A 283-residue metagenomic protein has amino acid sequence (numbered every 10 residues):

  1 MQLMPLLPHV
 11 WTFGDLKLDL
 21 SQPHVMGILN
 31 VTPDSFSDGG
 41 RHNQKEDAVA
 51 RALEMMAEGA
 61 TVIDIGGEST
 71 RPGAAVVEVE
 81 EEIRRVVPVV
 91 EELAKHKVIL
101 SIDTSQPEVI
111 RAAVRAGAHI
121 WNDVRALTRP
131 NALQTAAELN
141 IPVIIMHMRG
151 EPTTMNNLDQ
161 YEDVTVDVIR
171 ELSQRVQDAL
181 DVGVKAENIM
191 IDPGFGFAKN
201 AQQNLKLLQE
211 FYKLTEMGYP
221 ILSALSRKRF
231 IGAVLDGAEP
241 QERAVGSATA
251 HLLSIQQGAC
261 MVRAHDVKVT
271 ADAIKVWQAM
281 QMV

Functional and structural regions predicted by a protein language model:
Q2-L6, G14, L20, S37-E46 (+7 more regions): Active-site-adjacent loop and "lid" segments of alpha/beta metabolic enzymes
W11: Charged catalytic and DNA/RNA-contacting regions of genome-maintenance and nucleic-acid-processing enzymes
L20-G27, E54-I65: N-terminal glycine-rich anion-binding loops that anchor highly charged ligand groups
N30: N-terminal substrate-binding region of glycoside hydrolase catalytic domains
P33: Catalytic-pocket segment enriched in acidic/His residues
K185-N188: Short acidic capping loops at alpha-helix termini that bridge into adjacent secondary structure
